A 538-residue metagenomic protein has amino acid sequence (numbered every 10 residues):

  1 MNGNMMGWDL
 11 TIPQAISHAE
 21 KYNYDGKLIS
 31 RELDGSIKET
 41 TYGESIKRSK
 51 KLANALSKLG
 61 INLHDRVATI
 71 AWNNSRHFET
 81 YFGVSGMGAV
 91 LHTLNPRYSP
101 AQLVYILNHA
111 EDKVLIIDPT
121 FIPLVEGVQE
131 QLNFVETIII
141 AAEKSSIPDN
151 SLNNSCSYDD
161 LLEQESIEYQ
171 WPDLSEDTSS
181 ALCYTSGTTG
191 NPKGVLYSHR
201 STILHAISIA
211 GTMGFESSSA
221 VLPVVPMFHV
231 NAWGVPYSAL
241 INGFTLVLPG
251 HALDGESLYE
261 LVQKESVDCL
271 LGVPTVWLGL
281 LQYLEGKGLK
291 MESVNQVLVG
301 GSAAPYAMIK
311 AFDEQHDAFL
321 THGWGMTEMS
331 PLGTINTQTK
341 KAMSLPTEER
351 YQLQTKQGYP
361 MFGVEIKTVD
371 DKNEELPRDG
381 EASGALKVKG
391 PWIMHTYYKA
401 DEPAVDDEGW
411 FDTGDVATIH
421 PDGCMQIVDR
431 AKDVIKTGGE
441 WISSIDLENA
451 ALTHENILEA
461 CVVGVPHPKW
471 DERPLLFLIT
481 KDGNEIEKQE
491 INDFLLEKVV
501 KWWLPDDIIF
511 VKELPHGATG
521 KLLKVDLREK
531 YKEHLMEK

Functional and structural regions predicted by a protein language model:
D9, Y24-G26, I139-I140, S155-C156 (+3 more regions): Conserved pre-ATP/AMP-binding loop-to-beta segment of ANL
A15-S17, K58-L59, G86-D160, D482-N484 (+1 more regions): Structural core segment of the AMP-binding/adenylate-forming
L28-N74, F78-F82, S99-V104, S157-D160: Conserved AMP-binding/adenylate-forming core of the ANL superfamily
E39-G43, S180-L204: Conserved AMP-binding A3 loop
Y98, L115-I117, G390, T396 (+4 more regions): AMP-binding/adenylate-forming catalytic core of the ANL superfamily
I203-A220, F228-C269, Y283-L284: Conserved AMP-binding/adenylation subdomain of ANL enzymes
V267-G272, Q282-Q352, E365, K372 (+1 more regions): Gly/Ser/Thr-rich phosphate-binding loop
P360-K387, P421-D422, N484-K488, L523: Conserved beta-loop-beta connector loops within the AMP-binding
